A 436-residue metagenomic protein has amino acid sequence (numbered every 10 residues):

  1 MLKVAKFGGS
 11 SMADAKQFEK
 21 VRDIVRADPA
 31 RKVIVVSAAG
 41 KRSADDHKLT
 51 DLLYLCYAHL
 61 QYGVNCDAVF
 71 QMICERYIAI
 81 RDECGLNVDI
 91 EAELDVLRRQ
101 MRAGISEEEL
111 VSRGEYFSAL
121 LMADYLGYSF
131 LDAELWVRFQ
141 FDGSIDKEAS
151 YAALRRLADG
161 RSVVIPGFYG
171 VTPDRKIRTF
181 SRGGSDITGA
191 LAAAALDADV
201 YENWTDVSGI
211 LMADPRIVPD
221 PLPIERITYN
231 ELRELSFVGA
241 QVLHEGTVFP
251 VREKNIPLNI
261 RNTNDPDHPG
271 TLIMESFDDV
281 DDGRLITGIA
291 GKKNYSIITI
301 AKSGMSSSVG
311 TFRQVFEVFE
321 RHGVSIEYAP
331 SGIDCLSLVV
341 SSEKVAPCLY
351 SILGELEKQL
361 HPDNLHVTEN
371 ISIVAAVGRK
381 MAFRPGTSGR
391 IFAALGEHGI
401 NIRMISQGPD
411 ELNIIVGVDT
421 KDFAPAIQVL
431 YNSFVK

Functional and structural regions predicted by a protein language model:
M1-L243, V248, S341, G417-D419: Nucleotide/pyrophosphate-binding catalytic subdomain
A58, I78, D82, I256-N259 (+2 more regions): Non-catalytic alpha-helical coupling and interface elements of nucleotide-dependent molecular machines and regulators
F130-D132, I260, Y328, M404: A structural preference for short, hydrophobic beta-strand core positions in alpha/beta folds
W136-R138, S208-I210, P266, D334 (+1 more regions): Positions that flank functional sites
V200-E202, P257-I260, D265: Internal nucleotide-binding/catalytic subdomain
P269-K436: A conserved regulatory-domain signal marking ACT and ACT-like small-molecule sensing domains and adjacent regulatory
